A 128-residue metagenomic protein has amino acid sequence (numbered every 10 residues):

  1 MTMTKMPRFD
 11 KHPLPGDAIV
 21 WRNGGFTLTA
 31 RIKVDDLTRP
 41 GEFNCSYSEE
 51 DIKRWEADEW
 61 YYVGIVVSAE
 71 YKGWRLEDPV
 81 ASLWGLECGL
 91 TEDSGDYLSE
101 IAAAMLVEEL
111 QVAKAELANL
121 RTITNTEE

Functional and structural regions predicted by a protein language model:
M1-E128: Acidic interaction surfaces
